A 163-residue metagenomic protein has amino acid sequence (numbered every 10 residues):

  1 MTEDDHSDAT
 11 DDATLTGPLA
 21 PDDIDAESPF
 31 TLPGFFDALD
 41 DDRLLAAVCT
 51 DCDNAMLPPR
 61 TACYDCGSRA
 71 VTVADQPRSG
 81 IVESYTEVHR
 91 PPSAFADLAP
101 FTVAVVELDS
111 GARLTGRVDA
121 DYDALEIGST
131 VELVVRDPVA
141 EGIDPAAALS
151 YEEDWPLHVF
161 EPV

Functional and structural regions predicted by a protein language model:
M1-L44, S150-E153: A broadly conserved sequence feature marking short terminus-proximal activation segments in nucleic acid-centric
R43-A46, P59-R60: Residues immediately within or flanking Cys/His clusters that coordinate Zn2+ in small zinc-binding modules
C49-C52, C63-C66: Short cysteine-rich clusters marking metal-coordination/redox-active sites
L57, A70-T72: Short functional micro-motifs and their immediate structural scaffolds
G80-E83, V118: Conserved hydrophobic positions within beta-strands
Y85-R90, P138: Short, conserved beta-turn/loop elements at beta-strand boundaries and strand-helix junctions
A120-L133: Short nucleic-acid-contacting surface segments enriched for D/E, G, S/T with interspersed K/R
V134-V163: OB-fold/S1-family single-stranded nucleic acid-binding modules
